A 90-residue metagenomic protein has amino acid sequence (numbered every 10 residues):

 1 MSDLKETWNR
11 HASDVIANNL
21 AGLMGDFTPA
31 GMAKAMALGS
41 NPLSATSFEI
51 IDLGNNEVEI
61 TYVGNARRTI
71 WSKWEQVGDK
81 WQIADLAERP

Functional and structural regions predicted by a protein language model:
M1, L20, G64-R67, K73-E75: Intrinsically disordered, low-complexity regions enriched in Ser/Pro/Gly/Gln/His and often acidic
S2-E57: Short solvent-exposed beta->alpha transition segments
M36-A37, T61-Y62, I70-S72: Generic alpha-helical hydrophobic packing signal
D52, Y62, D85-E88: Surface-exposed beta-strand edges and flanking loops
E57-N65: Short beta-strand segments that buttress and anchor functional surface loops
R67-P90: Short beta-strand edge/turn micro-motifs at domain boundaries
